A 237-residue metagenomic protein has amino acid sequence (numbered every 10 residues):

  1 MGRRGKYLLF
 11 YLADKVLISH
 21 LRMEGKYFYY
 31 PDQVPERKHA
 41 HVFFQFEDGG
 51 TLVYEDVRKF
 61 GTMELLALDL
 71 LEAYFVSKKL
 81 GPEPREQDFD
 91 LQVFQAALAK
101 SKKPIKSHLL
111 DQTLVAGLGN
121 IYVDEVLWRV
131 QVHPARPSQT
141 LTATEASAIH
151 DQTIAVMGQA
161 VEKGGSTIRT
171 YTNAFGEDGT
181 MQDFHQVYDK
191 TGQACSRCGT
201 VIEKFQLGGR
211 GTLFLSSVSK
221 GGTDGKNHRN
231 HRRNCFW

Functional and structural regions predicted by a protein language model:
G2, V93-N227, H231, C235-W237: Basic, nucleic-acid-binding surfaces and adjacent catalytic neighborhoods in DNA/RNA-processing proteins
R3, Y11-L12: Generic beta-strand structural signal
L9, F43, E203: Short, surface-exposed charged micro-motifs
F10-Y11, Q45, T170: Short, acidic/hydrophobic/Gly-rich beta-strand patch recurrent on exposed beta strands that often constitutes part
L12-K15, R58, S217-S219: Secondary-structure transition/turn motif
L17-G117, Y122-V123, L127-R129, P137: Phosphate/anion-contacting hairpin/loop surfaces
